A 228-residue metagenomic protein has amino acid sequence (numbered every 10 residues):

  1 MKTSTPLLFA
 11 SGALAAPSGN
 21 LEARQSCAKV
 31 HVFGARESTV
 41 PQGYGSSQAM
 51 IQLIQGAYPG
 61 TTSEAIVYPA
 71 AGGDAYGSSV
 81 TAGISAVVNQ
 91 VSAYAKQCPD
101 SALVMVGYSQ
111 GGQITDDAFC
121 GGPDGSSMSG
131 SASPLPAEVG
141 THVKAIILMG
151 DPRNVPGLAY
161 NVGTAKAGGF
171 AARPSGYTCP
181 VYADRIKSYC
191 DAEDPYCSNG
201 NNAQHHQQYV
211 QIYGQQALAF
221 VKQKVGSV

Functional and structural regions predicted by a protein language model:
M1-R24, V228: Fungal secretory targeting signals
L8, P59, C179-Y182: A generic structural signal for short, non-catalytic loop/turn and secondary-structure boundary residues
L14, E37-T39, Q110, R153: Short, glycine/serine-rich, charged loops/turns that create anion-binding and catalytic segments at active sites
R24-S101, K187-G214, Q223: Active-site catalytic motif of lipid deacylating hydrolases and related acyltransferases
V87-V106, Q110-Y177: Serine-dependent carboxylesterase/thioesterase catalytic core of lipase-like alpha/beta-hydrolase/SGNH enzymes
G157-V228: C-terminal catalytic-base region of ester-bond hydrolases, centering on the histidine of the charge-relay
